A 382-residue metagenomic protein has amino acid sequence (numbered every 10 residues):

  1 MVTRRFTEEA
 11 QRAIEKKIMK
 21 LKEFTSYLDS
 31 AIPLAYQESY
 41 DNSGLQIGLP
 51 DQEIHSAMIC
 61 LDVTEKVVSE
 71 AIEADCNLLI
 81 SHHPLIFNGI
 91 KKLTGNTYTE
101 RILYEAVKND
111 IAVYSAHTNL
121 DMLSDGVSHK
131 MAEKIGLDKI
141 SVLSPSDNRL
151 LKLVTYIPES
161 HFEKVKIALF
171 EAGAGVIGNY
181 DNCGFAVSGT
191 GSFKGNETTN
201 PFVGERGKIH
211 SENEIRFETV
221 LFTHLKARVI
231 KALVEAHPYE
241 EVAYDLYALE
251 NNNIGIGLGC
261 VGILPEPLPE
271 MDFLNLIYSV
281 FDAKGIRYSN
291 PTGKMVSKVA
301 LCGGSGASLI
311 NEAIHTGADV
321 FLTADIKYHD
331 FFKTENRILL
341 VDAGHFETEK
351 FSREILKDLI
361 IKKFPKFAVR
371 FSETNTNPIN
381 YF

Functional and structural regions predicted by a protein language model:
M1-K16: Short, low-complexity, charge-dense intrinsically disordered segments
E15-F382: Hydrophobic structural segments
